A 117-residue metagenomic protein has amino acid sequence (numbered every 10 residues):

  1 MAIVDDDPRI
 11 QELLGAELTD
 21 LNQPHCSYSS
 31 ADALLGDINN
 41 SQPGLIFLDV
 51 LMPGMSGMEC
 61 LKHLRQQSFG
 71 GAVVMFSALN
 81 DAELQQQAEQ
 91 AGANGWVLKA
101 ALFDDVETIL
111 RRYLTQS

Functional and structural regions predicted by a protein language model:
P8-C26: Two-component/phosphorelay signaling modules centered on CheY-like receiver
S29-S30, S56-E59: Acidic catalytic/metal-coordinating carboxylates
G36, M58-F69: Short amphipathic alpha-helix used as the core "switch/output" element in two-component signaling
S41-F47: Active-site beta3 strand of CheY-like receiver
M52: Receiver (REC) domain active-site loop signature in two-component systems and cognate sites in sensor histidine kinases
E59, N80-V97: Alpha4 helix (beta4-alpha4-beta5 surface) of REC/receiver domains from two-component response regulators
E83, A101-R111: C-terminal output helix
